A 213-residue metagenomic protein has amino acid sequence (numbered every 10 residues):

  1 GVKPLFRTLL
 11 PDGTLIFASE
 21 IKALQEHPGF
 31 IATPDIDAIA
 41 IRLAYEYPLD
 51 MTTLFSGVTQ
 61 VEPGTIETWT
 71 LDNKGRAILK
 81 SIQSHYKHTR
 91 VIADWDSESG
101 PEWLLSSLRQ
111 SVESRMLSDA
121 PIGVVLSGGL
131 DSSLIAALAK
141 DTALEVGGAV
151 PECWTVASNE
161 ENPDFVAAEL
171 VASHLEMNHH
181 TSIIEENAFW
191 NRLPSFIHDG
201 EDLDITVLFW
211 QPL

Functional and structural regions predicted by a protein language model:
V2-L15, E26, F30, T89-L213: ATP-dependent adenylate-handling active sites, centered on carboxylate activation for C-N bond formation
V2-W95: N-terminal segments that mediate ammonia production and transfer in glutamine-dependent amidotransferase systems
